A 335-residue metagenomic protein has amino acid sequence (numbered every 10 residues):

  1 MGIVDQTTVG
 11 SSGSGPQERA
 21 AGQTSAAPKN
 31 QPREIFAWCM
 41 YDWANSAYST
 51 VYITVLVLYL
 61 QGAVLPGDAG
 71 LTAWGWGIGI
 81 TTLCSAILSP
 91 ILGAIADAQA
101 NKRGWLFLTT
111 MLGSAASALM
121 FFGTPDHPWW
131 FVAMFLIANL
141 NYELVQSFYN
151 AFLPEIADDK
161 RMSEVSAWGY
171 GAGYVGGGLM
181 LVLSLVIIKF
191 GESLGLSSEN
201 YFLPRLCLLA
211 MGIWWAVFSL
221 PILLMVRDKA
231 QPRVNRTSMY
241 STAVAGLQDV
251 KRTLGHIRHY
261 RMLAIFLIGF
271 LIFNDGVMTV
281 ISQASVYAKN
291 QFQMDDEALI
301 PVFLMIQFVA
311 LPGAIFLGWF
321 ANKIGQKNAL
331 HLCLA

Functional and structural regions predicted by a protein language model:
E18-I35, R227-L267: Juxtamembrane intracellular "pre-TM" segments in multi-pass secondary transporters
S25-T82, M262-V302: Helix-loop boundary and gating motifs at the non-cytosolic
I87-N101, P312-Q326: Helix-to-loop junctions at the C-terminal end of transmembrane segments in multipass secondary transporters
G104-L119, N328-A335: Structural signature of the two symmetry-related core transmembrane helices
A116, D126-V145: Hydrophobic core of transmembrane alpha-helices in multi-pass small-molecule transporters, especially MFS/SLC-type
L144-A157: Intracellular juxtamembrane helix-capping segments at the cytosolic ends of symmetry-related transmembrane helices
S166-I188: Glycine-rich segments within core transmembrane alpha-helices of 12-TM secondary carriers
M180-S193, G212-R233: C-terminal membrane-cytosol helix-exit motif in multi-pass small-molecule transporters
